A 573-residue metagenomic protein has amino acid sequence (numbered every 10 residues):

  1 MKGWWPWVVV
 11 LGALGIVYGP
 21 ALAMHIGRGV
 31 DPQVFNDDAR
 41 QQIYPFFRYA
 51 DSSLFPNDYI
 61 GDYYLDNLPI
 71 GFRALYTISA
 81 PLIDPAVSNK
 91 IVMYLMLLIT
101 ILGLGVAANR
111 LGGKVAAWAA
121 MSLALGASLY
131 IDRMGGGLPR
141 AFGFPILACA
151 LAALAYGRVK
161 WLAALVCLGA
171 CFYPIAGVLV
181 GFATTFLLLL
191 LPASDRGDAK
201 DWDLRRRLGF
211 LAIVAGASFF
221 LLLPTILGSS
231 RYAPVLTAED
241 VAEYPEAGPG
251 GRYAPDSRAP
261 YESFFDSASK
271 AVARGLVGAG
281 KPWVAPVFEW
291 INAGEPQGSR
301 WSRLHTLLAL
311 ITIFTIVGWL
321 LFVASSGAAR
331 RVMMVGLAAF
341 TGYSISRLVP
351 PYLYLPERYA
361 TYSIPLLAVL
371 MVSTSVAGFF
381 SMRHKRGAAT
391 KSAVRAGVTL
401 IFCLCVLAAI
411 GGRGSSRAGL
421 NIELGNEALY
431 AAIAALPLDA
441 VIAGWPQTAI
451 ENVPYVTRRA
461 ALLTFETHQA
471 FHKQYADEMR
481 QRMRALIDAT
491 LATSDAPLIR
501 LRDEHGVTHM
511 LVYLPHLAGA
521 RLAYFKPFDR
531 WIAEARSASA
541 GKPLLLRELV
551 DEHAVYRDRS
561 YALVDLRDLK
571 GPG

Functional and structural regions predicted by a protein language model:
M1-M24, R205-A215, A393-G397, P572-G573: Start-transfer (signal-anchor) and selected internal transmembrane alpha helices of multi-pass inner/ER membrane
P6-V10, L14-A148, F172-P174, R413-L420: Active-site lumenal/periplasmic loops and adjacent helix-entry segments of GT-C-fold, multi-pass membrane
Y18, V372-A377, K391-N421, A461-E466: Transmembrane alpha-helical segments
A21-A39, A50-N57, Y63-Y64, P174-G181 (+3 more regions): Transmembrane catalytic cores of multi-pass membrane glycosyltransferases and polysaccharide-assembly enzymes
L147-W161, S194-R196: Membrane-interface transmembrane helices that cradle and orient dolichyl/undecaprenyl
A238-Y244, I410-G573: Extracytoplasmic
V323-V349, M371, L400: Transmembrane alpha-helix segments characteristic of polytopic inner-membrane glycan-assembly/cell-envelope
L353-G387: Hydrophobic/aromatic-rich transmembrane helices and adjacent perimembrane loops
